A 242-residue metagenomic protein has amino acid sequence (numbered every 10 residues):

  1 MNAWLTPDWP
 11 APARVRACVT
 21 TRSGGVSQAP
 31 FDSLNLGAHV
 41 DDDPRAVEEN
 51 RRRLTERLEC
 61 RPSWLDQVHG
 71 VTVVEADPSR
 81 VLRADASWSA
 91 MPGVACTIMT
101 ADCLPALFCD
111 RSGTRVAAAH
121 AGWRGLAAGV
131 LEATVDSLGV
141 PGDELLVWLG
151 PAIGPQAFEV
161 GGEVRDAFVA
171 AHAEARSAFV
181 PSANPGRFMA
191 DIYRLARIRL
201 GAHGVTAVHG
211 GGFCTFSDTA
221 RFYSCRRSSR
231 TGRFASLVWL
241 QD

Functional and structural regions predicted by a protein language model:
M1-D242: Active-site microenvironment for binding and transforming phosphate-containing groups
